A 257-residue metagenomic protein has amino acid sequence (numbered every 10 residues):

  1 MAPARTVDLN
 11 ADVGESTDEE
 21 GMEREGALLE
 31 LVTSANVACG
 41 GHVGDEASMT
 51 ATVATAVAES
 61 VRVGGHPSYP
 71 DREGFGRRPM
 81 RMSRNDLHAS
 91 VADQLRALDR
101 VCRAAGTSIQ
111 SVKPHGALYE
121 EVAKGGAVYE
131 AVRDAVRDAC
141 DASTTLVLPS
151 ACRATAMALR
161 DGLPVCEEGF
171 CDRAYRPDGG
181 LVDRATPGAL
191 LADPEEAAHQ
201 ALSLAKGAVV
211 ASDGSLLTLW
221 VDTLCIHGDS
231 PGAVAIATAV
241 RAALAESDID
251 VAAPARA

Functional and structural regions predicted by a protein language model:
D12, H66, V112, I226: Conserved, mostly hydrophobic/aromatic
T17-M49: A short alpha/beta connector and helix-capping loop motif
G26-E30, A51-G64, R103-G106: Acidic (Asp/Glu)-rich catalytic clusters
S34-H42, E73-H88, V122-A123, G180-A192: Glycine-rich tight-turn/loop motif centered on a GG-T
V37-H42, E121-V122, C140-C152: Catalytic beta/alpha-barrel core
D71-P114: Glycine/small-residue-rich loop that forms an oxyanion/phosphate-binding "nest" at active or ligand-binding sites
A151-V209: Active-site rim beta-loop-alpha module in soluble metabolic enzymes
D183-A189, D193-A257: C-terminal alpha-helical cap/extension of soluble enzyme domains
